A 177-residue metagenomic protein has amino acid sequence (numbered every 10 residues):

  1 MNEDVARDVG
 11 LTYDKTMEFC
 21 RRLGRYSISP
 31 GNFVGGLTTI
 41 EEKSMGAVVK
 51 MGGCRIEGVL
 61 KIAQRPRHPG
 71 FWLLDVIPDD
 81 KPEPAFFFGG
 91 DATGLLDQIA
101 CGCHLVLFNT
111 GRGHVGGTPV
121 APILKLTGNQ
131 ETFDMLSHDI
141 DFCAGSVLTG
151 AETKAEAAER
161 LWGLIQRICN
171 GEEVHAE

Functional and structural regions predicted by a protein language model:
M1-E177: Anaerobic metallocofactor- and corrinoid-dependent redox/one-carbon enzyme cores, especially those from methanogenesis
